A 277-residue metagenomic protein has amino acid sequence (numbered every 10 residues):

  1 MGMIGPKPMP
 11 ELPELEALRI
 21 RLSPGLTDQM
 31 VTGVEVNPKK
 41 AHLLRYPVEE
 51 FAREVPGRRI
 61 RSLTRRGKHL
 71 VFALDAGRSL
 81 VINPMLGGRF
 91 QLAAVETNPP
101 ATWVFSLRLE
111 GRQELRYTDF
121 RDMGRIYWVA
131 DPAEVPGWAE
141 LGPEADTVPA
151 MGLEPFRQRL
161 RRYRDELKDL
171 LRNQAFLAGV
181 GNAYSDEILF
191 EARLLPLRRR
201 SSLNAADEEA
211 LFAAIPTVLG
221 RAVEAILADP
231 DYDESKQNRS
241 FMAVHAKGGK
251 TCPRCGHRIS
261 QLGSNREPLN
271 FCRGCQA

Functional and structural regions predicted by a protein language model:
M1-G2, A145: A detector of low-complexity, intrinsically disordered, Ser/Thr/Gly/Pro/Ala-rich segments
G2-I126, A150: Gly/Gly-Pro- and Ser/Thr-rich, intrinsically disordered tail segments characteristic of DNA damage-repair and tolerance
G5-M9, N98-P99, D131, V135 (+4 more regions): Intrinsic-disorder/low-complexity coil detector
E11-E14, L18, T27, P47 (+6 more regions): Alpha-helical structural motif
T32-F51, P56, T64, H69 (+1 more regions): Basic, nucleic-acid-binding surfaces and adjacent catalytic neighborhoods in DNA/RNA-processing proteins
L80-G179, Y184-E191: Phosphate/anion-contacting hairpin/loop surfaces
